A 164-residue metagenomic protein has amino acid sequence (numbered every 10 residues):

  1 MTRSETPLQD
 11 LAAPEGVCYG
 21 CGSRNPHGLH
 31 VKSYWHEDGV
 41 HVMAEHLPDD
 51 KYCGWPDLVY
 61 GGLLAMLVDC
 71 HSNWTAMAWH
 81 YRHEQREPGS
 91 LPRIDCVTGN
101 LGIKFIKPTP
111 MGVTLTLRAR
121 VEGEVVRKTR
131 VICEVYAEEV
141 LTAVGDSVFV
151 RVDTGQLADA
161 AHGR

Functional and structural regions predicted by a protein language model:
M1-L11, K107-R164: HotDog/MaoC-like acyl-thioester-processing domains
M1-P56: Non-catalytic linker/capping segments at the edges of enzyme domains
L29, V40-V42, G62, P92 (+2 more regions): A generic structural signal for short beta-strands and their flanking turns/coil linkers
H30, E45, T98-G102, T116-R118 (+1 more regions): Conserved beta-strand residues within beta-sheet cores
M43-W79: A conserved, well-ordered hydrophobic junction motif at loop->secondary-structure transitions
H46-P48, F105, R151: Hydrophobic residues in beta-strands and at strand termini
N73-T116: Hydrophobic beta-strand-centered segment that forms part of the acyl-chain substrate-binding groove
